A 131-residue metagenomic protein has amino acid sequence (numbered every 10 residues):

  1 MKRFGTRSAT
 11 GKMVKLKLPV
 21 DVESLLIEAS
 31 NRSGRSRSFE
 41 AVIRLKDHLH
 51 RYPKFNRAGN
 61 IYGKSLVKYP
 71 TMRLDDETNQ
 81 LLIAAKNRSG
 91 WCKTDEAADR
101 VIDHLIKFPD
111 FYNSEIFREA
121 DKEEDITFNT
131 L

Functional and structural regions predicted by a protein language model:
M1-V20, P53-D76, K122-L131: Short Lys/Arg-rich basic patches
K2-G5, S24, D76-L81, K86-N87 (+5 more regions): Aliphatic-rich, non-membrane protein domains
V14, D21-V22, A41, L45 (+2 more regions): Terminal low-complexity, poorly structured segments
V14, L26, P70, A97-A98: Solvent-exposed, well-ordered amphipathic alpha-helical segments that flank/support binding or catalytic loops
V20-F39, D76-E96: Surface-exposed, Lys/Arg-rich phosphate-binding patches that contact polyanionic backbones
R37-G59, C92-E115: Short, basic amphipathic alpha-helical segments that act as recognition/interaction helices in nucleic-acid-binding
